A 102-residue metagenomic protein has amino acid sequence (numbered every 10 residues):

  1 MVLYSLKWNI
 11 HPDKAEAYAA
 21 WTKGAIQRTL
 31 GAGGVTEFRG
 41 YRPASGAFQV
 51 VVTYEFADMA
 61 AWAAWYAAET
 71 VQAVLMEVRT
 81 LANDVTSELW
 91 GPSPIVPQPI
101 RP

Functional and structural regions predicted by a protein language model:
M1-V2, R101: N-terminal leader/targeting helix
V2-N9, F38-E69: Short, well-ordered beta-strand segments in beta-rich or mixed alpha/beta enzyme and ligand-binding folds
V2-S5, A15-W21, R28-T29, V52-E55 (+1 more regions): Generic detector of short, locally flexible boundary/turn motifs and exposed helical patches
Y4-L6, P12, V85-E88: Short, contiguous, well-ordered secondary-structure segments
P12-K14, D58-A60, S93: Residues that cap or initiate secondary-structure elements
K14-F38, T70-A73: Short amphipathic alpha-helical segments
T36-V51, V74-P102: Glycine-rich beta-strand-turn "strand-cap" elements at beta-sheet edges
